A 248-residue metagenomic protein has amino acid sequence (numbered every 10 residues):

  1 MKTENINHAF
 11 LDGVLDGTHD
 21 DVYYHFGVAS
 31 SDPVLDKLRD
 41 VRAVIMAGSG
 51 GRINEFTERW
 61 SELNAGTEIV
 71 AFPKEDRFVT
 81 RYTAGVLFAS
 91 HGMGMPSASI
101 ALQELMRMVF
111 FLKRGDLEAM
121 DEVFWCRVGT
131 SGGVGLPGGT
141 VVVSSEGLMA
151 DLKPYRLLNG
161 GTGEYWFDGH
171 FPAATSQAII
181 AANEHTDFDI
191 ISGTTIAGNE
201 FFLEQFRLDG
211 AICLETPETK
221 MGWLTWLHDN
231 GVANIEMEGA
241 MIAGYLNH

Functional and structural regions predicted by a protein language model:
M1-I180: Metabolite-binding pocket within alpha/beta catalytic cores that recognizes anionic/polar moieties
C126, T194, I235: A short glycine-rich, hydrophobically flanked beta-strand micro-motif that places a catalytic Asp/Glu for divalent metal
S131, E146-G147, T195-E200, A240: Histidine- and/or cysteine-centered catalytic micro-motif in compact active-site loops
G133-G135, L203, G244: Conserved protein kinase catalytic core
D168-G231: Active-site rim beta-loop-alpha module in soluble metabolic enzymes
M221-H248: A C-terminal functional module that forms or caps the active site or interfaces directly with catalytic machinery
